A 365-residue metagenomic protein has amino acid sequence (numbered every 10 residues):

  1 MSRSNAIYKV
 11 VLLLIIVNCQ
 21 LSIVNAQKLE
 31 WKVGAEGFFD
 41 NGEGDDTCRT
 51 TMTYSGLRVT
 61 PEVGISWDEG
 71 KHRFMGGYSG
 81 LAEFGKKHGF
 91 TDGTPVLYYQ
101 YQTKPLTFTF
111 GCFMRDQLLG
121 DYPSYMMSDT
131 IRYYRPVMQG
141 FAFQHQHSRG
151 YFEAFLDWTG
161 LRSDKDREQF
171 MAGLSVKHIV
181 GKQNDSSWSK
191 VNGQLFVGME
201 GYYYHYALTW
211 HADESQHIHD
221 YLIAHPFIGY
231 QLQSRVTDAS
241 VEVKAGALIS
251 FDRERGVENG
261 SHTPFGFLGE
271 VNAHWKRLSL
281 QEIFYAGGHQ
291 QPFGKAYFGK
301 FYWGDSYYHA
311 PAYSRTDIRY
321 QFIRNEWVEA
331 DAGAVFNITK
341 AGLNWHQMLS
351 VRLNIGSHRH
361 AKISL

Functional and structural regions predicted by a protein language model:
R3-K9, L14-N25, K190: Short, basic, low-complexity termini and linkers enriched in Ser/Thr/Gly/Pro that act as targeting/leader peptides
A26-F90, P95-Y101, H346-L353, S364: Beta-barrel outer-membrane channel/assembly domains of diderm bacteria
G34-E36, G56, V96, H147-T159 (+2 more regions): Exposed, low-structure sequence patches enriched in small/polar residues
N41-G42, Q117-D121, L208: Short acidic/His/Gly/Ser-rich catalytic and metal-binding motifs that mark active-site loops of diverse hydrolases
D45-R49, S124-Y125, A296-Y302: Flexible, solvent-exposed loop segments that connect beta-strands
S66-G70, S79-G80, F90-T107, F113-D116 (+4 more regions): Subset of outer-membrane beta-barrel
T107-K177: Surface-exposed coil loops of outer-membrane beta-barrel proteins
